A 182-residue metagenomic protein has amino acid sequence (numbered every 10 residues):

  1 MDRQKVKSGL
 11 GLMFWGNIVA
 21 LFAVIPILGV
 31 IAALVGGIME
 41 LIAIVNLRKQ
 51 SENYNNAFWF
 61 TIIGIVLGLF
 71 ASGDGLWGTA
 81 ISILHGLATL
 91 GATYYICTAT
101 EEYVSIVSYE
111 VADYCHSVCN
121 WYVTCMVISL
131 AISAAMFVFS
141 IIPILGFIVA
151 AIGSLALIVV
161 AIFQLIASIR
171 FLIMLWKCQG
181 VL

Functional and structural regions predicted by a protein language model:
M1-F22, A32-G73, L84-A134, V160-L182: Membrane-interface extramembranous regions at the lipid-water interface
F22-A32, A71-S82, S133-L157: Short hydrophobic membrane-inserting alpha-helices and related fusion/pore-forming segments
